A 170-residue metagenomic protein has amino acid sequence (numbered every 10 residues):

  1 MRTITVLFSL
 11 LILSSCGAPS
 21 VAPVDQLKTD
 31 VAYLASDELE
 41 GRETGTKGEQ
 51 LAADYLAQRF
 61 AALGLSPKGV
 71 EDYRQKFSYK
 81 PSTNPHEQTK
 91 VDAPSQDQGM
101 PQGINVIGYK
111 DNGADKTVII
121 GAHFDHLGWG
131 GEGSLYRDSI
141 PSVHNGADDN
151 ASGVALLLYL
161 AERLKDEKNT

Functional and structural regions predicted by a protein language model:
M1-T5, P67: Positively charged n-region of N-terminal signal peptides that target proteins for export
S14-S15: C-terminal motif of bacterial Sec signal peptides marking the signal peptidase cleavage site
V21, D37-K47, V91-D97, S139-N150 (+1 more regions): Second-shell loop/turn segments in exported
A22, Q26-T29, Y33, K47-A62 (+3 more regions): Extracytoplasmic/secreted proteins, especially bacterial periplasmic and envelope-associated proteins
T29, A114-V118, N169-T170: Loop/turn elements at helix/coil->beta-strand transitions in domains of secreted/extracellular proteins
A32-A35, Q75, N105-Y109, T117-G121: Structural recognition of the beta-strand scaffold that forms the well-ordered cores of secreted hydrolase catalytic
R42-K110: A non-catalytic alpha/beta surface segment that caps or lines the substrate-entry region of metallo-dependent hydrolase
G108, I120, H126, G131-T170: Alpha-helical metal-binding/catalytic segments enriched in His/Glu/Asp
